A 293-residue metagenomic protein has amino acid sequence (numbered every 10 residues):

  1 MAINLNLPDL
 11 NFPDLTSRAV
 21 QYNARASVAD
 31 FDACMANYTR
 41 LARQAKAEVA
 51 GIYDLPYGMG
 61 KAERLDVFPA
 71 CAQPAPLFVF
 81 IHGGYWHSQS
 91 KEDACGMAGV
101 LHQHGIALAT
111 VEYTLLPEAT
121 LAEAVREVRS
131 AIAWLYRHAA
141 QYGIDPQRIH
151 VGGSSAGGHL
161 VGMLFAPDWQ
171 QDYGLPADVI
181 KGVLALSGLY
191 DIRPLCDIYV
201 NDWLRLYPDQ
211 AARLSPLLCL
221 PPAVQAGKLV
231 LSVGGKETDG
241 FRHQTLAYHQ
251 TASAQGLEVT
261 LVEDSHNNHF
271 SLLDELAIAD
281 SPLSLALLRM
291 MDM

Functional and structural regions predicted by a protein language model:
A2-M293: Alpha/beta-hydrolase superfamily serine-hydrolase fold, recognizing
